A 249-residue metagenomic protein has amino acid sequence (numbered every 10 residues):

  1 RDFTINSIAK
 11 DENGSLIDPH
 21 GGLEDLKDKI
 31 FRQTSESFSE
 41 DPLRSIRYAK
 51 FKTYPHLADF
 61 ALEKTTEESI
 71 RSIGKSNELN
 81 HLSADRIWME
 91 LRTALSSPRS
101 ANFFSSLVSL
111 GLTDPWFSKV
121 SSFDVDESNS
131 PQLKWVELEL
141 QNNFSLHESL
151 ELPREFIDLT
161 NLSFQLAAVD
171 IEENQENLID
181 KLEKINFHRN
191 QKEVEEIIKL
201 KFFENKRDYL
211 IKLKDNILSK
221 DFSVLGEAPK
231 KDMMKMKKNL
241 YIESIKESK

Functional and structural regions predicted by a protein language model:
R1-V136, L140-N142: Glycine- and charge-enriched loop/helix tracts that form the active or gating conduit in phosphate/cation-handling
S106-L110, S118-K249: C-terminal subdomains that position terminal phosphate/3'-OH groups for nucleotidyl transfer/ligation, primarily on
